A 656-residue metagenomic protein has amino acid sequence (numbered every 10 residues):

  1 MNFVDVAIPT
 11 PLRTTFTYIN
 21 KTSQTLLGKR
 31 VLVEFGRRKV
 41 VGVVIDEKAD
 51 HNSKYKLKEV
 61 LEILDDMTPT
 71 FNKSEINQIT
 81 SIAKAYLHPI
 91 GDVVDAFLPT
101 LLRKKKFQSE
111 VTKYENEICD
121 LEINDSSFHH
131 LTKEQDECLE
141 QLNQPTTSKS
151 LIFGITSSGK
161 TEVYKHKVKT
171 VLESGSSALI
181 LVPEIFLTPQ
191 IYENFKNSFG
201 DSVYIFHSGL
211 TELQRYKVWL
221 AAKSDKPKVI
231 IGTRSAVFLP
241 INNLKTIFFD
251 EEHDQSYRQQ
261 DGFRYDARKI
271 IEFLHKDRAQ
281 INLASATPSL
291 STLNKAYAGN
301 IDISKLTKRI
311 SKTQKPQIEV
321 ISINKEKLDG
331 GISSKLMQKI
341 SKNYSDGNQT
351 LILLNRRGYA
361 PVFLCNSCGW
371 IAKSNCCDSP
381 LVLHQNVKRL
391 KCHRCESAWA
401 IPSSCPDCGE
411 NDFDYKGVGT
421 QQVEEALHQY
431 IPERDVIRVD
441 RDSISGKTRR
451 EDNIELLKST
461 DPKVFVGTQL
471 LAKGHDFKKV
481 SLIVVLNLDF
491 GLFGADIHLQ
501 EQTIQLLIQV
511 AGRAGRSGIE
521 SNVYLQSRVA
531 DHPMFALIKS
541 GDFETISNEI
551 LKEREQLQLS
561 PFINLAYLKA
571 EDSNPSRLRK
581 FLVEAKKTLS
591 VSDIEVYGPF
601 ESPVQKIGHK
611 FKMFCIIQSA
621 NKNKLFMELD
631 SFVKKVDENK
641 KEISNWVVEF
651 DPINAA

Functional and structural regions predicted by a protein language model:
M1-S285, T292, Y297-T313, L578 (+4 more regions): Accessory, non-ATPase domains that flank or precede helicase/AAA+ motor cores in DNA-metabolism machines
A7, E555-S560, S602-G608: Short, flexible, solvent-exposed loop/turn segments with mixed acidic/basic and small polar residues
K39, G598-F626: Short, intrinsically disordered low-complexity segments
D46-K48, L98, L354-R356, D440-S443 (+3 more regions): A general secondary-structure junction signal
L87, Y344, K373, G515 (+2 more regions): Secondary-structure transition/hinge residues
T132, K149-R579, M613-I616, N623 (+1 more regions): Inter-lobe coupling/hinge segments of SF2-like helicase ATPases
T545-Q556, S590-P603: Short amphipathic beta-strand starts and helix->beta connectors
